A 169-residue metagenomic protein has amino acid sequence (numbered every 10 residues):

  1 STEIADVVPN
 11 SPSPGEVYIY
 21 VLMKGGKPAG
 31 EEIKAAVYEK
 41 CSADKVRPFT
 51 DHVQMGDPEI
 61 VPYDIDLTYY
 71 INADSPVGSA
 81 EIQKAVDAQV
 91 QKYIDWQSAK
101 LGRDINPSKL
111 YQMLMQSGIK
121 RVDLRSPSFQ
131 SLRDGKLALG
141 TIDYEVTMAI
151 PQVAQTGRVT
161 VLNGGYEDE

Functional and structural regions predicted by a protein language model:
S1-R103, Y166-D168: Carbohydrate-recognition loop of C-type lectin domains
Q83-E169: An aromatic-glycine-centered, glycine-rich loop/turn in mixed alpha/beta architecture
